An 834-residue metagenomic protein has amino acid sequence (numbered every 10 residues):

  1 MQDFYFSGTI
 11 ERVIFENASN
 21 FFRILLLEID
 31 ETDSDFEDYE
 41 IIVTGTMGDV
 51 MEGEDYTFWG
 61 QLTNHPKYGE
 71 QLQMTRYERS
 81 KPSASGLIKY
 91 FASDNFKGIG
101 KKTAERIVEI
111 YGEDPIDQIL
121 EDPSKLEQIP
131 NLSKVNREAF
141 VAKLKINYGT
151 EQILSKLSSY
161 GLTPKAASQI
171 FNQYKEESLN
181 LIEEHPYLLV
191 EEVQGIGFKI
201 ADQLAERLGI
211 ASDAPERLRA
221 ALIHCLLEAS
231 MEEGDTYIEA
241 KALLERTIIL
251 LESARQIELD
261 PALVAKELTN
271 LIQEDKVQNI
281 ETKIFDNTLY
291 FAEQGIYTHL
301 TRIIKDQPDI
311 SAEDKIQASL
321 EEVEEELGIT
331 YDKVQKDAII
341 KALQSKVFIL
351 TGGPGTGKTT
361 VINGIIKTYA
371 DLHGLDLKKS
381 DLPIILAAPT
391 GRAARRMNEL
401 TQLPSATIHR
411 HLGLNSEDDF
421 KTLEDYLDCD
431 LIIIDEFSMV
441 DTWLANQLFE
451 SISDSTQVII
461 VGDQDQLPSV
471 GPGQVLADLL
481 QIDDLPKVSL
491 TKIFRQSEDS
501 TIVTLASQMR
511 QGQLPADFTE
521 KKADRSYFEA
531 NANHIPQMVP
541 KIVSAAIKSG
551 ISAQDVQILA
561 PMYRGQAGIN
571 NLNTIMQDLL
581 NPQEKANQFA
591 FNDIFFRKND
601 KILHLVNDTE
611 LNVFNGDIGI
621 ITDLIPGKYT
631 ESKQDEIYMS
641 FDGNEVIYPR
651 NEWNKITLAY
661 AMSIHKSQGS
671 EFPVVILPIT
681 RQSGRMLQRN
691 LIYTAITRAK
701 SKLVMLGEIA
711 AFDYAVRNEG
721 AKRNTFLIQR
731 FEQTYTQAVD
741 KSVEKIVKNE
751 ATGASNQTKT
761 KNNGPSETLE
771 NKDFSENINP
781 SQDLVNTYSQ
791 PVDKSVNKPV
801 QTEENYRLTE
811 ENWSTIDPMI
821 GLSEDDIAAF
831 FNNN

Functional and structural regions predicted by a protein language model:
M1-D309, A828-N834: Accessory, non-ATPase domains that flank or precede helicase/AAA+ motor cores in DNA-metabolism machines
F6-I14, A18-T63, L327, Q577 (+3 more regions): Conserved nucleotide-binding/hydrolysis modules and their immediate coupling elements across P-loop/ASCE NTPase motors
N17, I107, V193, T288 (+19 more regions): Replace "in large, NTP-powered and nucleic-acid-processing enzymes" with "in large, NTP-powered factors and other
G53, F58, L382, C429 (+6 more regions): Short glycine-/polar-rich loops that comprise or flank the Walker A/P-loop and associated switch/sensor motifs
N279-G353, Y369: Pre-Walker A segment
K336-I339, L343-T519, A710, A721: ASCE P-loop NTPase helicase motor core
D465-H604, D608-L611, E811, I816 (+1 more regions): Conserved helicase motor core of P-loop NTPases
L624-T630, E636-N834: C-terminal accessory regions
